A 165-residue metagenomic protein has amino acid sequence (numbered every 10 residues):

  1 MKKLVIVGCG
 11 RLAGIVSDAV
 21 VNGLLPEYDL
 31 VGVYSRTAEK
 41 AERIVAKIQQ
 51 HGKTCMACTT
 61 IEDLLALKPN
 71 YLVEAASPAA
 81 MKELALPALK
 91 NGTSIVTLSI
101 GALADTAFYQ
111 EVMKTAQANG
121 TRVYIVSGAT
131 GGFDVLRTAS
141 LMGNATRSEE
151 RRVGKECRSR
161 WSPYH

Functional and structural regions predicted by a protein language model:
M1-K47: N-terminal Rossmann-like dinucleotide-binding module
A38-L67: Conserved N-terminal Rossmann-fold NAD(P) cofactor-binding segment
K53-C55, N91-T93, A118-T121: A short helix->loop->beta-strand "cap" motif at the edges of active sites that frequently abuts
T59-K90, A102-D105: Beta-loop-alpha module in the N-terminal Rossmann-like domain of NAD(P)-dependent dehydrogenases, especially those
E74, T97, V123-S127: General beta-strand structural signal in soluble alpha/beta enzymes
I100-T121: Rossmann-fold NAD(P)-binding glycine/threonine-rich loop
Y109-E111, T130-S148: Oxidoreductase and adenylate-handling cofactor-binding alpha/beta cores
G154-H165: Positively charged, low-complexity/disordered segments
